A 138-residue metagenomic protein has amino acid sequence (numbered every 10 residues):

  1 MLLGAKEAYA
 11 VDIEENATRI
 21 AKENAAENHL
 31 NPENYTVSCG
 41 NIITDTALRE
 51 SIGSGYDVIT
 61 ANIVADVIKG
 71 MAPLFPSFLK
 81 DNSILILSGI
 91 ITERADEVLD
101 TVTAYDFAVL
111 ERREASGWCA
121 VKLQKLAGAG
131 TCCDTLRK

Functional and structural regions predicted by a protein language model:
M1-N41: Conserved SAM/SAH cofactor-binding pocket of Class I
T18-R19, I68, A95: Short alpha-helix immediately C-terminal to the canonical SAM-binding loop
S38-L48, W118: Conserved SAM/SAH-binding loop
T46-V58: A short acidic, Gly/Pro-enriched loop at the edge of an enzyme's catalytic core that lines a small-molecule cofactor
D57-K69, G89: A short SAM/SAH-binding and catalytic strip from SAM-dependent methyltransferases
K69-I84, L99: A short glycine-rich, Lys/Arg-flanked "PGG" loop and its adjoining helix->strand segment in the class I
A108-K138: Core SAM-dependent methyltransferase catalytic element
